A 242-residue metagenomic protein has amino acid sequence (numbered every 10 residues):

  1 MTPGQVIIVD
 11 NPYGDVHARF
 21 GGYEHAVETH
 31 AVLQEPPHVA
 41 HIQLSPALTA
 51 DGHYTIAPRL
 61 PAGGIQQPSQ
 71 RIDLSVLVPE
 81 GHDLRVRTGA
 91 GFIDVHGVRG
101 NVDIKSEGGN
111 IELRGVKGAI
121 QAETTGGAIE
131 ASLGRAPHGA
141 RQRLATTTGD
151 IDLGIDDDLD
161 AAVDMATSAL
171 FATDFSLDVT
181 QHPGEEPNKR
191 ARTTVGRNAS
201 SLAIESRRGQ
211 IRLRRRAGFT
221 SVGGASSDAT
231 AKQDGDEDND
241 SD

Functional and structural regions predicted by a protein language model:
M1-D242: Intrinsically disordered, low-complexity terminal regions
